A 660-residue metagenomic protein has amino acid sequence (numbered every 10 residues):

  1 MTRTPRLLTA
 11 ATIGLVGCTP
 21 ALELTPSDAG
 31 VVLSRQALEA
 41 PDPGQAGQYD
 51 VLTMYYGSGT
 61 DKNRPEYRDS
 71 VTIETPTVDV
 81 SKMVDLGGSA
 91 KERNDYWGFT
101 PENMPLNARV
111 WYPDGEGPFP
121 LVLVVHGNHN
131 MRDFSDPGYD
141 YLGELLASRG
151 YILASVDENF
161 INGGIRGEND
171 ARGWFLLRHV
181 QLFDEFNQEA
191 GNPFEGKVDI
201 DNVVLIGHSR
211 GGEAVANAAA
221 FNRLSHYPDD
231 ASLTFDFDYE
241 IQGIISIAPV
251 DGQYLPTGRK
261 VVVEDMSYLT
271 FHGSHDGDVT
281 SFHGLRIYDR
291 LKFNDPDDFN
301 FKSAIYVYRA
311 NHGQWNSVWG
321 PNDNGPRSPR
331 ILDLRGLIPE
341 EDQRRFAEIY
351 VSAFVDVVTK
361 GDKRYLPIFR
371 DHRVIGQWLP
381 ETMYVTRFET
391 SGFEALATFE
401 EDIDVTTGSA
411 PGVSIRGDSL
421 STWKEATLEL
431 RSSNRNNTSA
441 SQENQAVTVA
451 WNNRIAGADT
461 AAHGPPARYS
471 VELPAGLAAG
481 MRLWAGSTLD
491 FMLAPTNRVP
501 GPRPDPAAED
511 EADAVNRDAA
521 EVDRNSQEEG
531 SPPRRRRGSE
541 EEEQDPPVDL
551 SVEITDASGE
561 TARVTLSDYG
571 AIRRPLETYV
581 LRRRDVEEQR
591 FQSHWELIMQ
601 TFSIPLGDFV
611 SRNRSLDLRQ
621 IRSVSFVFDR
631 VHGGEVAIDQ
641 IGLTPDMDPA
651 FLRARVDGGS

Functional and structural regions predicted by a protein language model:
L22-G117: Short conserved active-site loop signatures built around small residues
E23-S27, Q36-P43, Y308-H312, V318-G476 (+3 more regions): Alpha/beta-hydrolase-fold serine-hydrolase catalytic core, especially in secreted/extracellular enzymes
G117, G167-E213: Gly/Ser-rich "nucleophile elbow"/oxyanion-hole loop immediately N-terminal to the catalytic nucleophile in hydrolases
P118-G127: Short beta-strand element of the alpha/beta-hydrolase
F134-A154: Short amphipathic alpha-helix adjacent to the substrate-entry channel of hydrolases
G212-L224: Short glycine-enriched nucleophile-adjacent loop and the immediately C-terminal alpha-helix near the catalytic center
V262-E340: Active-site-adjacent alpha-helix of alpha/beta-hydrolase-fold enzymes
D459-N613, F628-L652: Extracellular ligand-binding interfaces
